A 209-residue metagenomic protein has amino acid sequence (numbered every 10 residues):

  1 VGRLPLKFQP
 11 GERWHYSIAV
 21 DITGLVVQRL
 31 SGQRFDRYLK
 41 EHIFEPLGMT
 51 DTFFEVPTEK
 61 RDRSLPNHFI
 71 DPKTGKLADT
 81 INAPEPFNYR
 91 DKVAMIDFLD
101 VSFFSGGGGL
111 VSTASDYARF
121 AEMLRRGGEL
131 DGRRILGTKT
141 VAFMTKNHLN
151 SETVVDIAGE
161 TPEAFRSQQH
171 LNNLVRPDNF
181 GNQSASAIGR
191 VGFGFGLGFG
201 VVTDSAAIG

Functional and structural regions predicted by a protein language model:
V1-S205: Short, surface-exposed loop or secondary-structure junction motifs that flank catalytic or metal-binding residues
I208-G209: Structured C-terminal helix/loop/strand segments within mature extracytoplasmic catalytic/sensor domains
